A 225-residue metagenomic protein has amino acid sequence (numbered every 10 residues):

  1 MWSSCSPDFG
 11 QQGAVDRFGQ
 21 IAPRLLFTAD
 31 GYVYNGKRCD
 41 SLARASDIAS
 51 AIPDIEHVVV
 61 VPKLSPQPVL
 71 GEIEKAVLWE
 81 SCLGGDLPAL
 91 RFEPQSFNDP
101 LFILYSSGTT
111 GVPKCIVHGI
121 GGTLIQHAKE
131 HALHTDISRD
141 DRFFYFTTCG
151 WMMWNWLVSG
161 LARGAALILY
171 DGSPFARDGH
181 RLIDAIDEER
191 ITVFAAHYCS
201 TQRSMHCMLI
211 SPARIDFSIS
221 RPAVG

Functional and structural regions predicted by a protein language model:
M1, L124-R142, M152-T192, C207-L209: Conserved AMP-binding/adenylation subdomain of ANL enzymes
M1-S81, Y198-S200, S218-P222: Structural core segment of the AMP-binding/adenylate-forming
C5, A29, V61, I103 (+6 more regions): Generic beta-strand/beta-sheet core signal
Q12-G13, F18, R24-F27, Q95-D99 (+3 more regions): Hydrophobic, small-residue-rich alpha-helical packing segments that form membrane-like cores
V15, F92, H180-I183, P212: Short hydrophobic/charged patches on amphipathic alpha-helices used for structural packing and interfaces
V59-V60, P66, G71-Y105, V112 (+3 more regions): Conserved pre-ATP/AMP-binding loop-to-beta segment of ANL
V77, A165, T192-V193, H206-G225: Gly/Ser/Thr-rich phosphate-binding loop
